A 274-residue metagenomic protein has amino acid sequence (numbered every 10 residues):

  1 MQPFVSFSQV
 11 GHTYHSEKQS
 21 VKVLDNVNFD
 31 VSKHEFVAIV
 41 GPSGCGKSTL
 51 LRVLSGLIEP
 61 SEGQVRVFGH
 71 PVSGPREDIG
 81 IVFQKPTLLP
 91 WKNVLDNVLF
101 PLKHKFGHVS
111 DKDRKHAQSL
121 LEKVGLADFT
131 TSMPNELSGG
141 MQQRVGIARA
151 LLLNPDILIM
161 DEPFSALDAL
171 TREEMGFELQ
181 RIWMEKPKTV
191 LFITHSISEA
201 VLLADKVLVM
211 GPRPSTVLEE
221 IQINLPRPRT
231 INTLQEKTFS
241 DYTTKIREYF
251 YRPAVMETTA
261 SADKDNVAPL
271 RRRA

Functional and structural regions predicted by a protein language model:
H15-E17, E59, K92, L99-K112 (+1 more regions): ABC-type ATPase nucleotide-binding domains, specifically the catalytic core motifs of the NBD
V40-P42: The feature captures the beta-strand-to-loop junction immediately N-terminal to the Walker
S55: Helix-to-loop junction immediately C-terminal to a conserved catalytic motif
G63-P75: Conserved ABC transporter NBD signature motif
S110-F129, R181: Conserved ABC ATPase "signature" region
S132-N135, L153: Conserved signature/switch motifs of ABC ATPase nucleotide-binding domains
I147: Hydrophobic anchor residue at the start of the ABC signature
L158-D161: Catalytic Walker B motif of ABC-type/P-loop ATPase nucleotide-binding domains
